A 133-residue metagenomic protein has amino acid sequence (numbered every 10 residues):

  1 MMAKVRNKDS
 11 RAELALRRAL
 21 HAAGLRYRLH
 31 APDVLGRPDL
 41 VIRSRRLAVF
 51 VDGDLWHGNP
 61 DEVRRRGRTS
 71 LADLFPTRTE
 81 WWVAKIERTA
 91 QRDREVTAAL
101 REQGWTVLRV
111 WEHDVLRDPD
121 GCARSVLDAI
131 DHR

Functional and structural regions predicted by a protein language model:
M1-R133: Nucleic-acid endo/exonuclease domains
